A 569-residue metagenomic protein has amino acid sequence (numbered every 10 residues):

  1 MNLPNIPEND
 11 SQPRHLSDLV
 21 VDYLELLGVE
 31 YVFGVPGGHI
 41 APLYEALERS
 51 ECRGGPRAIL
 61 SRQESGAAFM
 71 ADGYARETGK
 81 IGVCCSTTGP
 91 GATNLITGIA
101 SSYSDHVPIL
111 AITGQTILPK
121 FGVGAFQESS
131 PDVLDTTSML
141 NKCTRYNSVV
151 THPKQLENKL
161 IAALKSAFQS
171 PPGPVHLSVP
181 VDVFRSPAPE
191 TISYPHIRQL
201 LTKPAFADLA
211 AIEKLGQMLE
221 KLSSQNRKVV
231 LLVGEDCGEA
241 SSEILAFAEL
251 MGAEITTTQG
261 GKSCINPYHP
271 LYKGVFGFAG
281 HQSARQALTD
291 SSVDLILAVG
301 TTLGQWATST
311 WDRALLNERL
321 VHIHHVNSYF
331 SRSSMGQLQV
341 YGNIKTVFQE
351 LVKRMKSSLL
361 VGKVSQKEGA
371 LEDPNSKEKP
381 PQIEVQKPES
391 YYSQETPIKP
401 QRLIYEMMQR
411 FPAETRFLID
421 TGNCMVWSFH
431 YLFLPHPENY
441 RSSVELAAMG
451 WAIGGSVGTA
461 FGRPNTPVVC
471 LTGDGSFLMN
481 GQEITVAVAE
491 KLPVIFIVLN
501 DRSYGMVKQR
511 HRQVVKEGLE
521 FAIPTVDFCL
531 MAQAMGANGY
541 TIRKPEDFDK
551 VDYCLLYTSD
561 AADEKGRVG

Functional and structural regions predicted by a protein language model:
N2-S358, A413, V486, P493-F496 (+1 more regions): N-terminal alpha/beta PP-like core and its mobile active-site loop of ThDP/TPP-dependent enzymes
S17-V20, E25-L27, G38, L43-E48 (+1 more regions): Active-site diphosphate/adenylate-binding microenvironment
I112, K120-P131, S292, S331-S333 (+4 more regions): Thiamine diphosphate
R198-F206, K367-T396: Long, charged amphipathic helices and adjacent flexible linkers at domain junctions
V233-E239, Y392, G473-G475: Conserved short loop/turn motifs at secondary-structure junctions
E254-G260, G422, I542-E546: Beta-strand->loop->alpha-helix junctions that form or flank phosphate-binding loops in nucleotide-handling enzymes
V299, I323, I419, G473-D474 (+1 more regions): Active-site flanking residues adjacent to catalytic metal/cofactor-binding acidic residues
K363, K367, E564-K565: Intrinsically disordered, low-complexity polyampholyte segments enriched for Lys and acidic residues
